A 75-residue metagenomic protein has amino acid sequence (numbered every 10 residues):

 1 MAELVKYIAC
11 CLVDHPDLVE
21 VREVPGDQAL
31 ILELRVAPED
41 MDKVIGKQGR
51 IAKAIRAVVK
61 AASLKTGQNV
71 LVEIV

Functional and structural regions predicted by a protein language model:
M1-K43, K47, K53-V75: RNA-contacting regions in translation and RNA-metabolism proteins, encompassing KH/S1 modules where present
